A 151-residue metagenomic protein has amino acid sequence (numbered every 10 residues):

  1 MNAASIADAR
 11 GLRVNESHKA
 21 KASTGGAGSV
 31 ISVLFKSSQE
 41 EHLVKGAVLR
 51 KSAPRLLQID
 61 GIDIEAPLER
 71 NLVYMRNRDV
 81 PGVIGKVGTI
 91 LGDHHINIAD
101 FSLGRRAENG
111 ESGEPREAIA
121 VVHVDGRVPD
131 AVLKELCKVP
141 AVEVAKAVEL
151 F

Functional and structural regions predicted by a protein language model:
M1-F151: A conserved regulatory-domain signal marking ACT and ACT-like small-molecule sensing domains and adjacent regulatory
